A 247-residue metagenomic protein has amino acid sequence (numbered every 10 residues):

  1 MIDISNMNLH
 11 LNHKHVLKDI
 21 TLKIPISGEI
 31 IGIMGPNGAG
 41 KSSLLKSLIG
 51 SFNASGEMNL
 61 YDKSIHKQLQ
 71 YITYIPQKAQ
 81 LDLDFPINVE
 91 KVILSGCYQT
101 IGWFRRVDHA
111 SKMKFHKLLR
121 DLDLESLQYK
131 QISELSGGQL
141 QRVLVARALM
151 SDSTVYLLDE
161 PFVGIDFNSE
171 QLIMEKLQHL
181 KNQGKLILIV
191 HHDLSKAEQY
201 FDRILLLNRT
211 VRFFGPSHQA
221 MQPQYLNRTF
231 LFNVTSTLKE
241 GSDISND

Functional and structural regions predicted by a protein language model:
G56-Q68: Conserved ABC transporter NBD signature motif
H109-L127: Conserved ABC ATPase "signature" region
Q131-L135, Q139: Conserved ABC ATPase signature
Y156-E160: Catalytic Walker B motif of ABC-type/P-loop ATPase nucleotide-binding domains
H191-H192: H-loop/switch region of ABC-family ATPase nucleotide-binding domains
I204-S217: H-loop (His-switch) and adjacent beta-strand-loop-beta switch element of ABC-type ATPase nucleotide-binding domains
H218-D247: ABC ATPase nucleotide-binding domains
